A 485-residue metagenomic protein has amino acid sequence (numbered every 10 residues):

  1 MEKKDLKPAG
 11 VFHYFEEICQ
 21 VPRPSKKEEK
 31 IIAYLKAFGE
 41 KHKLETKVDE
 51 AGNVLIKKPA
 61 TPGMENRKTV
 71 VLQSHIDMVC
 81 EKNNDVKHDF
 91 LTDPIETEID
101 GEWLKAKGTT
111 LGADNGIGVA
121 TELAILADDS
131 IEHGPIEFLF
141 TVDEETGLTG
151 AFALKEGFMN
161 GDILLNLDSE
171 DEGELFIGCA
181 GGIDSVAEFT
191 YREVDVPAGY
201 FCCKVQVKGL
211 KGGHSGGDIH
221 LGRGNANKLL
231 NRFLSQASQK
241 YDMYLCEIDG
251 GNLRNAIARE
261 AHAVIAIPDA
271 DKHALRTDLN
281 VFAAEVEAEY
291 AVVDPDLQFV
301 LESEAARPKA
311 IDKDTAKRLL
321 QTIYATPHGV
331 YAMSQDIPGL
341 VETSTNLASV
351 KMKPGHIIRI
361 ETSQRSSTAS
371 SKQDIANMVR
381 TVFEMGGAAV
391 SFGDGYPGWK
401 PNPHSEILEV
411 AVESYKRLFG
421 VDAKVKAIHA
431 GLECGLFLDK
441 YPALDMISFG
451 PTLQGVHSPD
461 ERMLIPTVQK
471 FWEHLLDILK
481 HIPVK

Functional and structural regions predicted by a protein language model:
E2-W103: Acidic/His- and Gly-rich active-site-bordering loop/insert found across diverse amide/peptide-bond hydrolases
K7-V11, E342-G355, S363, F419-I478: Zn-dependent metallopeptidase/amidohydrolase metal-coordination segment
P22, E102-K105, E145, F152-R365: Midchain, well-structured core segments that form catalytic/ion-binding scaffolds
M64-T146, A151-D162, C202, K313-A316 (+4 more regions): Active-site metal-coordination/substrate-binding segment of hydrolases, especially metallo-dependent peptidases
I76-M78, L139-G147, S169-E172, K211 (+1 more regions): Acidic, glycine-rich active-site loops and adjacent beta-strand->loop/helix elements that engage anionic groups
G157, R223-K240, D269-K272, K317-Y324 (+4 more regions): His/Asp/Glu-rich mid-to-C-terminal helical/loop segments that flank catalytic regions of hydrolases
N225-N227, R232-I248, G393, P401-L444: Active-site-adjacent substrate-binding region of metalloamidase/peptidase-like peptide-processing proteins
L340-A430: Substrate-recognition/cap regions that form aromatic- and gly/pro-loop-enriched pockets for small-molecule ligands
